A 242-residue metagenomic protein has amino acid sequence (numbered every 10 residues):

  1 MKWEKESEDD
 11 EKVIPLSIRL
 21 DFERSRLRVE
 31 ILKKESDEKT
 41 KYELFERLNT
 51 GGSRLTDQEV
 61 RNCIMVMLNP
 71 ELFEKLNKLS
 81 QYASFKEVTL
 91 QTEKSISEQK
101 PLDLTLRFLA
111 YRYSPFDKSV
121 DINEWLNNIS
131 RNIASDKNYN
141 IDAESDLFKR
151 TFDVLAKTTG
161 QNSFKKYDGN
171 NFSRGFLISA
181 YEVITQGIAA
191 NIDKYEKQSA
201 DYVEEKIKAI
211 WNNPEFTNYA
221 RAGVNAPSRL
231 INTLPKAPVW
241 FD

Functional and structural regions predicted by a protein language model:
M1-N127, E204-E205, P214-S228, D242: Basic- and aromatic-enriched surface patches that contact anionic nucleotides/nucleic acids
P101-D242: C-terminal subdomains that position terminal phosphate/3'-OH groups for nucleotidyl transfer/ligation, primarily on
